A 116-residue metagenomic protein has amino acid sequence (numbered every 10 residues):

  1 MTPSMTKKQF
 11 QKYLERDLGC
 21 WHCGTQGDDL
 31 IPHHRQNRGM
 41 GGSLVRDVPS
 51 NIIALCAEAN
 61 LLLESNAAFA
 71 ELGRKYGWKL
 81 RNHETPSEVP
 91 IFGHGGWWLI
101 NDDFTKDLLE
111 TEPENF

Functional and structural regions predicted by a protein language model:
T2, G39-N51, L61-F104, E112: Polybasic, low-complexity binding patches
P3-I31, C56-A59: Short cysteine-rich loop/turn motifs with clustered Cys
D17, T111-E112: Low-complexity, intrinsically disordered/propeptide-like segments
Q26, Q36, L62: Catalytic metal-binding/acid-base residues of hydrolase active sites
D29-G42: Short recognition patches in nucleic-acid-associated and regulatory proteins
L55, F104-D107: Exposed, low-complexity/repetitive linear segments and helix-based recognition motifs, biased toward charged/polar
